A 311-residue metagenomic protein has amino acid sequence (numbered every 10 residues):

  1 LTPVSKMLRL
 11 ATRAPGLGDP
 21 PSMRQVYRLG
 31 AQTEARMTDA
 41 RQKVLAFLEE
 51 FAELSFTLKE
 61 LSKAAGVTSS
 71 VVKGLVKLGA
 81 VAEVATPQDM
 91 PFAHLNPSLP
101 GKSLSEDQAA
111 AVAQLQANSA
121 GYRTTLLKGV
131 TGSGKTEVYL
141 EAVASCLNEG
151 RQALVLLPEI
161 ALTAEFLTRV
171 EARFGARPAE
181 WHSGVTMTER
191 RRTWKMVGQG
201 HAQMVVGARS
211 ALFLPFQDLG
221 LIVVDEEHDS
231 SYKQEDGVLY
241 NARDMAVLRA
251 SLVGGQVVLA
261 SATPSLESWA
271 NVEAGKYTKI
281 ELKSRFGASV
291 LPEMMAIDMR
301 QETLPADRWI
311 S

Functional and structural regions predicted by a protein language model:
L1-T263, S268-W269, E273-S289: Accessory, non-ATPase domains that flank or precede helicase/AAA+ motor cores in DNA-metabolism machines
L95, A296-R300: Short, hydrophobic beta-strand segments
V143-A144, M299-S311: Conserved interdomain hinge at the start of the Helicase C-terminal
G287-I297: Conserved AAA+ ATPase core "coupling" helix
